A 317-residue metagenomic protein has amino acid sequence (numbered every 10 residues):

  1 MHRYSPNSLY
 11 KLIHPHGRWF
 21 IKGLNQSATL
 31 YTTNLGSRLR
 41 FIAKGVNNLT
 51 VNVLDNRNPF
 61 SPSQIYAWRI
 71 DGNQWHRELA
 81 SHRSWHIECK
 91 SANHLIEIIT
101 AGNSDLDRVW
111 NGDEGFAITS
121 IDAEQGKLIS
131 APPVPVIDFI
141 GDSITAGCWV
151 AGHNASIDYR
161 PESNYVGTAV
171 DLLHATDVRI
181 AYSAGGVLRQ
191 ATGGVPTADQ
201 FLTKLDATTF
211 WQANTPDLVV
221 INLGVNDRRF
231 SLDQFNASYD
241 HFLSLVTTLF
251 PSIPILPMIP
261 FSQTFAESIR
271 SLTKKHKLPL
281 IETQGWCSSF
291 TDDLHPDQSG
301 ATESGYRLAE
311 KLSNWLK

Functional and structural regions predicted by a protein language model:
M1-I140, T145-N154, D158, N314-K317: N-terminal secretory targeting modules
N34-G36, G147-Q234, Q263-T264, H295: Conserved SGNH/GDSL esterase-like catalytic core that processes O-acyl groups on lipids and polysaccharides
G45-N47, A92, L172-A175, P251 (+1 more regions): Short glycine/proline-enriched coil/turn segments at helix->beta-strand junctions
D71, Q200-K317: Alpha-helical cap/lid subdomain in secreted, periplasmic, or secretory-pathway luminal O-acyl-processing enzymes
E97, D138, V178, P254-L256: A structural signal for isolated positions on well-ordered beta-strands in alpha/beta enzyme cores
D122, T192, Q298: Solvent-exposed, flexible loop/coil residues
F139, D177-R179, L280-E282: Conserved beta-strand scaffold positions in the cores of enzyme catalytic domains, especially in NTP/NDP-utilizing
